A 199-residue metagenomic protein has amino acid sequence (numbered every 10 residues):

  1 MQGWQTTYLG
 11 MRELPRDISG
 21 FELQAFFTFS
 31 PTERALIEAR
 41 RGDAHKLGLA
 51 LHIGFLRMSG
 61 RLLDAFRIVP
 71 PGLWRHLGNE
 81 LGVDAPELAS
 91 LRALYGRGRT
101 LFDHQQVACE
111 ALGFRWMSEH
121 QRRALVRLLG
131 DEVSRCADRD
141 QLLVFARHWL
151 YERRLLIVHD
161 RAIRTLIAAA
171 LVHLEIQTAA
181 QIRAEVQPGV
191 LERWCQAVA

Functional and structural regions predicted by a protein language model:
Q2-A199: Long amphipathic alpha-helical coiled-coil/heptad-repeat bundle
